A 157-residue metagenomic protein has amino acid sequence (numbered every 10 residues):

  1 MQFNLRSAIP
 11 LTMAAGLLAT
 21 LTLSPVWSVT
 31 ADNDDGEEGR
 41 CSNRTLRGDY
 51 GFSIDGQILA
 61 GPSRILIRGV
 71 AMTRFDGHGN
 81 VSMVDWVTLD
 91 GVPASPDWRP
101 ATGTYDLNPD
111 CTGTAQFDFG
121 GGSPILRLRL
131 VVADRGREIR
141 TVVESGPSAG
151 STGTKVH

Functional and structural regions predicted by a protein language model:
M1-N4, L21, P25: Intrinsic disorder/low-complexity segments
Q2-A14: Bacterial N-terminal signal peptides that target proteins for export
T12-S24: Bacterial N-terminal signal peptides
L23-H157: Mature soluble binding/inhibitory domains
